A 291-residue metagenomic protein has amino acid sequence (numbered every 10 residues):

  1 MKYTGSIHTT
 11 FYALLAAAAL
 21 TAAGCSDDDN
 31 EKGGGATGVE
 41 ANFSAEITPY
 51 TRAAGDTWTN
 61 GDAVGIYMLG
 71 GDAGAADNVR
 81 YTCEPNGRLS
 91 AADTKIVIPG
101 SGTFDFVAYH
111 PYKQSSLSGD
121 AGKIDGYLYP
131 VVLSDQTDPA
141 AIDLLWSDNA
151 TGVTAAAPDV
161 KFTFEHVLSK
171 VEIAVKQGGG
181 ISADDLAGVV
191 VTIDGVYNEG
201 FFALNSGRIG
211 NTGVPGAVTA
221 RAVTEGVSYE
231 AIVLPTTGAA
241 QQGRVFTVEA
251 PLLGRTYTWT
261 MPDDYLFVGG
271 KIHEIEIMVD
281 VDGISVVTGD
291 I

Functional and structural regions predicted by a protein language model:
M1-Y12: Bacterial N-terminal signal peptides that target proteins for export
F11-L15, V167-S169: Outer/extracellular conduits and scaffolds centered on Gram-negative outer-membrane beta-barrels
T21-G24: C-terminal motif of bacterial Sec signal peptides marking the signal peptidase cleavage site
D27: Short, conserved catalytic or interaction motifs in soluble domains
N30-D185, T192-D194, A217-Q242, T247 (+2 more regions): Short, low-hydrophobicity acidic/polar segments
G195-S206: Short aromatic-acidic-glycine turn motif
N205-S206, N211-V214, V218: A mid-sequence, solvent-exposed acidic-amphipathic segment
